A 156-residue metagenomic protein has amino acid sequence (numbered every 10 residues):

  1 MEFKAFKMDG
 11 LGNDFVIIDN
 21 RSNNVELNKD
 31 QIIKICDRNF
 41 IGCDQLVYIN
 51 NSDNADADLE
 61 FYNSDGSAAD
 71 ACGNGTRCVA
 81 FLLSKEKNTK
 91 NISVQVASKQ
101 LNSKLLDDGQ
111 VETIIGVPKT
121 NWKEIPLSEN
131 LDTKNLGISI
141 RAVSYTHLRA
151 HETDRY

Functional and structural regions predicted by a protein language model:
M1-D107: A glycine-rich beta-to-alpha transition motif near the start of alpha/beta enzyme domains, typified by
L11, A97-K99, G116, S139-V143: Short strand-coil-strand connectors
V25, T120-W122, R155: Short, acidic Gly/Pro/Ser/Thr-rich loop/turn segments
A55, S144-Y145: Short, solvent-exposed loop/turn segments that connect beta-strands within catalytic domains and beta-strand-rich
D107-G116: A structural-propensity feature for long, helix-poor, extended segments
K119-S144: Active-site glycine-rich loop that binds ribose-phosphate moieties when present
H147-Y156: Single conserved hydrophobic/aromatic residue that forms the stacking wall/gate of nucleotide- or nucleobase-binding
